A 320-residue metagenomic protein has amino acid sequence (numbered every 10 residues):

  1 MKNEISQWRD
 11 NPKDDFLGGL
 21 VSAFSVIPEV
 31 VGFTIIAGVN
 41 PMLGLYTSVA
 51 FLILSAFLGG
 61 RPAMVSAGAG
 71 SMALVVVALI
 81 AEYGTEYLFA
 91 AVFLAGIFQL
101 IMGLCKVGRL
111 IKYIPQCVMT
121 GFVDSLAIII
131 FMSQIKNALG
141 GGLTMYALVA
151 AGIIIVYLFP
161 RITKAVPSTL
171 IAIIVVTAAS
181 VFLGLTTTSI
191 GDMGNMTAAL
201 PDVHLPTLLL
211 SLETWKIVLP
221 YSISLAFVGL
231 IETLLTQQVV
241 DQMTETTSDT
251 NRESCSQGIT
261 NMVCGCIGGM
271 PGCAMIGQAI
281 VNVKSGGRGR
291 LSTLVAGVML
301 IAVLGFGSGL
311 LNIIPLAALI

Functional and structural regions predicted by a protein language model:
M1-L20, S25, V76-V77, A81-T244 (+2 more regions): Core transmembrane helix bundle of multi-pass membrane transport proteins
E4-K13, L17-L20, F24-P62, L212-L291: Membrane-embedded helical hairpins/re-entrant loop segments and their flanking transmembrane helices within multi-pass
I27, N40, L52, V75 (+9 more regions): Ubiquitous "structural anchor" signal
E29, Y46-S55, A69-A81, A296 (+1 more regions): Hydrophobic alpha-helical segments within and immediately flanking transmembrane helices of multi-pass membrane proteins
A37-Y46, G60-A73, G108-M119, A165-L170 (+4 more regions): Short, non-helical or kinked segments that cap or interrupt transmembrane helices
G44-L52, E86-I97, R252-N261, A296-I301 (+1 more regions): Alpha-helical transmembrane segments of multi-pass membrane proteins
Y83-L88, G287-V295: Phosphate-handling active-site elements
